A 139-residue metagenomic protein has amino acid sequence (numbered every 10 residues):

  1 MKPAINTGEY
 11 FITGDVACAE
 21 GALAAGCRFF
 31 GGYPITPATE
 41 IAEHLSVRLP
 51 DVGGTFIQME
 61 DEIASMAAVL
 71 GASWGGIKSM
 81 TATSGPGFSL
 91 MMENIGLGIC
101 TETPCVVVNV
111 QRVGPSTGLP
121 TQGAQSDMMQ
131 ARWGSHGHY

Functional and structural regions predicted by a protein language model:
M1-W133: Thiamine diphosphate
W133-Y139: Acidic/polar active-site rim loop that often engages polyanionic ligands
